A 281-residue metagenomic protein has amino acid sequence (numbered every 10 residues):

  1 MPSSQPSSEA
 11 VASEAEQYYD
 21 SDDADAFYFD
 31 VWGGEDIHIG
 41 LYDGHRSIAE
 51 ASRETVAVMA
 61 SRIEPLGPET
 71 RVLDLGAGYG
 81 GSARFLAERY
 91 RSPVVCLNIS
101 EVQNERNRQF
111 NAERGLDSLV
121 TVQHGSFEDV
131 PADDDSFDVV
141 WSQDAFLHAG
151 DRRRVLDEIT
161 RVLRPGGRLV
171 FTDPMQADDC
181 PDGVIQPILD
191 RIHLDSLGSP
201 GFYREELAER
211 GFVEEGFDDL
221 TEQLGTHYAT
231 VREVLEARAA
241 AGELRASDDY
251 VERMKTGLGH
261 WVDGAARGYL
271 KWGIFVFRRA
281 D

Functional and structural regions predicted by a protein language model:
M1-Y28: N-terminal auxiliary segments of SAM/dcSAM-dependent transferases
W32-L41, R46-P68: Conserved alpha-helix/loop element of class I SAM-dependent methyltransferases that forms part of the SAM/SAH-binding
R71-L73, G81-D129: Class I SAM-dependent methyltransferase SAM/SAH-binding core
E128-V139: A short acidic, Gly/Pro-enriched loop at the edge of an enzyme's catalytic core that lines a small-molecule cofactor
V139-D151: A short SAM/SAH-binding and catalytic strip from SAM-dependent methyltransferases
R153-R168: A short glycine-rich, Lys/Arg-flanked "PGG" loop and its adjoining helix->strand segment in the class I
F171-D195: Short, glycine-/aromatic-enriched active-site segment of Class I SAM-dependent methyltransferases
P187-A246, E252-Y269, D281: Substrate-binding/catalytic lobe of Class I Rossmann-like enzymes that use SAM or dcSAM, i.e., the mid-to-C-terminal
